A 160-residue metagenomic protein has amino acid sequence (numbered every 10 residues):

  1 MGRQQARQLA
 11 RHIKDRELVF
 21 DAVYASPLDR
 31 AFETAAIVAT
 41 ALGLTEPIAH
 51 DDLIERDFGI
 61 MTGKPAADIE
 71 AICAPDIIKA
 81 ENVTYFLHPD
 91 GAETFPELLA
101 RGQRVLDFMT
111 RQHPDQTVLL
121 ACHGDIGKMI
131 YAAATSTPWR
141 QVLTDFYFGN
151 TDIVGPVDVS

Functional and structural regions predicted by a protein language model:
M1-T45: Active-site-proximal alpha-helix that buttresses catalytic centers in soluble enzyme cores
H12, I37-A41, F108, Q112 (+1 more regions): Active-site catalytic microenvironments for nucleophilic, acid-base chemistry
R16-V19, M109-T117: Glycine-rich phosphate-binding loop signature in dinucleotide/nucleotide-binding domains
A25-S26, A100, A121-C122: Short beta-strand scaffold positions
R30-F32, E55-R56, I126-K128: Short, active-site-adjacent cap segments at secondary-structure transitions
T40-R101, V157: Phosphate-handling substructures
Q116-G124: Generic beta-sheet signal
T135-S160: Domain-level recognition of soluble alpha/beta enzyme cores, biased toward histidine phosphatases/phosphomutases
